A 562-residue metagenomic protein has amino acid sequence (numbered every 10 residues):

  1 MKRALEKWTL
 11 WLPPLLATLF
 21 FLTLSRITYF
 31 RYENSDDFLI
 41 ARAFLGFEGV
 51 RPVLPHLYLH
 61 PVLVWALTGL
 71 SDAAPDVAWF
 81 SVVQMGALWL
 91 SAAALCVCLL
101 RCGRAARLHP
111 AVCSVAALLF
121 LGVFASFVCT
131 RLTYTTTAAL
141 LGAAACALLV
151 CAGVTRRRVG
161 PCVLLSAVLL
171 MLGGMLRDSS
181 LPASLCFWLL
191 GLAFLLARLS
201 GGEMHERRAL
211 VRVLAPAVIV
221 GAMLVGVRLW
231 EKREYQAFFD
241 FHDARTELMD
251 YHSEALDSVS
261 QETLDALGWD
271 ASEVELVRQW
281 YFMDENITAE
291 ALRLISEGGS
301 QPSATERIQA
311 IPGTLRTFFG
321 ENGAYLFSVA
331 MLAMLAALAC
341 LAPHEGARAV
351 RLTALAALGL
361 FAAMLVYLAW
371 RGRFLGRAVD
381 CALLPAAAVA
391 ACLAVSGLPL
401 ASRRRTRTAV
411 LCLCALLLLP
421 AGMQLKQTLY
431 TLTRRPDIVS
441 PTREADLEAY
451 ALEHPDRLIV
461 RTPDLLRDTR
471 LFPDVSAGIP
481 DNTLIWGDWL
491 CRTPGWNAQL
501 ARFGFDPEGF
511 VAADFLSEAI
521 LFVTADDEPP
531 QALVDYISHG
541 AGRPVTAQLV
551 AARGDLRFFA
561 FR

Functional and structural regions predicted by a protein language model:
M1-L22, A197-S200, H205-A217: Start-transfer (signal-anchor) and selected internal transmembrane alpha helices of multi-pass inner/ER membrane
A17-H56, L67-D72: Extracytoplasmic loop-helix module adjacent to an early transmembrane segment
V53-A78, V82-A87: Short hydrophobic/aromatic helix or loop-helix immediately within or flanking a transmembrane segment in polytopic
L95-V97, A310-V350: Hydrophobic, aromatic-rich transmembrane alpha-helices and their immediate juxtamembrane boundary segments
A111, G160, L164, L210-V220 (+1 more regions): Signature aromatic-anchored transmembrane alpha helix within multi-pass, membrane-resident enzymes that catalyze glycan
P161-D178, L189, P216-G226: Membrane-interface alpha helices of multi-pass inner-membrane proteins
P182, A209-Q279, T462-D468: Juxtamembrane membrane-water interface segments immediately following transmembrane helices in multi-pass
E444, E448-P530: Short periplasmic/luminal acceptor-recognition loop of GT-C membrane glycosyltransferases, typified by
